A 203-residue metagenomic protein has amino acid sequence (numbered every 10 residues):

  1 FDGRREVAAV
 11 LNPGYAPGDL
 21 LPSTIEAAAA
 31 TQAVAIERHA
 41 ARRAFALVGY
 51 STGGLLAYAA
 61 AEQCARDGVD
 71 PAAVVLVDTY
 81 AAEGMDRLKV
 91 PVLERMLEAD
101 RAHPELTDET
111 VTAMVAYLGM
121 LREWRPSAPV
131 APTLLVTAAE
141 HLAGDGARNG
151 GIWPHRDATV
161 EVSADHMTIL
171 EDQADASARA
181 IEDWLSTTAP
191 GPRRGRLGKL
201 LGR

Functional and structural regions predicted by a protein language model:
F1-R203: A hydrolase-biased, glycine/serine/histidine/acidic-enriched motif that marks catalytic-domain neighborhoods in diverse
